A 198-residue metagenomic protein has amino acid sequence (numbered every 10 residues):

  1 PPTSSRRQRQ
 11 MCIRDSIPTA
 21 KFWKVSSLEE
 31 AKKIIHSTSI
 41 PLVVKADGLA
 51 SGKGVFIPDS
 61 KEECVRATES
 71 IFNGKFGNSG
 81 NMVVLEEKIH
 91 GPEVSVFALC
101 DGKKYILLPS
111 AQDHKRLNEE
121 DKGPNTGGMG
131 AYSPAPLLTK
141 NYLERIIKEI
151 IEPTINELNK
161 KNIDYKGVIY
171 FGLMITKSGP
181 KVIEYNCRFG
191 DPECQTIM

Functional and structural regions predicted by a protein language model:
P1-R9, I13: Single conserved hydrophobic/aromatic residue that forms the stacking wall/gate of nucleotide- or nucleobase-binding
R6-R7, L49-S51, K115-L117: Short gly/pro/ser/thr-enriched loop/turn and capping motifs at secondary-structure boundaries
Q10, R14-I34: Short, glycine-/small-residue-rich phosphate/pyrophosphate-handling segment
S16-P18, G48-G52: Short glycine-enriched loop/turn motifs at secondary-structure junctions
G54-T196: Internal nucleotide-binding/catalytic subdomain
